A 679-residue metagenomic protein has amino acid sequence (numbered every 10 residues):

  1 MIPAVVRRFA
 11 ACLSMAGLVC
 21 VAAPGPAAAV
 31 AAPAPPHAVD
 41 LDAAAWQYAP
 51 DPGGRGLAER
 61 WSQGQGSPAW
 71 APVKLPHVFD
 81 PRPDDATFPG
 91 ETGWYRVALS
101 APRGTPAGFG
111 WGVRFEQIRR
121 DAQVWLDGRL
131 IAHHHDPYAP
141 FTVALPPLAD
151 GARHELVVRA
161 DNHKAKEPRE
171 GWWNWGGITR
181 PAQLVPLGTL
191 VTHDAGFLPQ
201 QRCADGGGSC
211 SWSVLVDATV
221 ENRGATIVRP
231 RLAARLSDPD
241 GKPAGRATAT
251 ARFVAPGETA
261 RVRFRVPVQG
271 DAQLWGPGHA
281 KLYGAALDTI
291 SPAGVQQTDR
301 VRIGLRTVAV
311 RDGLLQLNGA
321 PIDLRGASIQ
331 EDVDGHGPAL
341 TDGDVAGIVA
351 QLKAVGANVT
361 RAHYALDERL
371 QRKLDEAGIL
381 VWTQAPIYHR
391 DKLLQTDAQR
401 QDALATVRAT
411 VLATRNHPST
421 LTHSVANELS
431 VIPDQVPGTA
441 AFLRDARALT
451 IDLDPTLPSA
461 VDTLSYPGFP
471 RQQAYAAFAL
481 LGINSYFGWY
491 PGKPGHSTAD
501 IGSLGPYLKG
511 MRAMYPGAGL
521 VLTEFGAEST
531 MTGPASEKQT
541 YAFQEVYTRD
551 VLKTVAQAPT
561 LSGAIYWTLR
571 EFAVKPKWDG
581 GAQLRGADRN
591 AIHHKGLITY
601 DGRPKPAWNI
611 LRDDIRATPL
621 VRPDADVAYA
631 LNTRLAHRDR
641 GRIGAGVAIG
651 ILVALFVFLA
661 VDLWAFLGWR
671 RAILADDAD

Functional and structural regions predicted by a protein language model:
A10-A22: Bacterial N-terminal signal peptides
A29-R114, K166-I178, D614, D624-L635: Extended carbohydrate-recognition surfaces in non-catalytic/accessory domains of CAZymes and lectin-like proteins
D40-A58, I118, L421-H423, A440-I451 (+2 more regions): Substrate-binding clefts and catalytic carboxylate motifs of secreted carbohydrate-active enzymes
A49-P52, D85-A86, G90-D194, R223 (+3 more regions): Accessory beta-strand-rich segments of carbohydrate-active enzymes
W125, Y138-P146, K166-R169, S291-P292 (+5 more regions): Active-site mouth of glycoside hydrolases
L126, C210-R252, A260-V262: Beta-strand-rich binding/interaction modules
V653-G668: Alpha-helical transmembrane segments
R670-D679: Cytoplasmic C-terminal tails of single-pass
